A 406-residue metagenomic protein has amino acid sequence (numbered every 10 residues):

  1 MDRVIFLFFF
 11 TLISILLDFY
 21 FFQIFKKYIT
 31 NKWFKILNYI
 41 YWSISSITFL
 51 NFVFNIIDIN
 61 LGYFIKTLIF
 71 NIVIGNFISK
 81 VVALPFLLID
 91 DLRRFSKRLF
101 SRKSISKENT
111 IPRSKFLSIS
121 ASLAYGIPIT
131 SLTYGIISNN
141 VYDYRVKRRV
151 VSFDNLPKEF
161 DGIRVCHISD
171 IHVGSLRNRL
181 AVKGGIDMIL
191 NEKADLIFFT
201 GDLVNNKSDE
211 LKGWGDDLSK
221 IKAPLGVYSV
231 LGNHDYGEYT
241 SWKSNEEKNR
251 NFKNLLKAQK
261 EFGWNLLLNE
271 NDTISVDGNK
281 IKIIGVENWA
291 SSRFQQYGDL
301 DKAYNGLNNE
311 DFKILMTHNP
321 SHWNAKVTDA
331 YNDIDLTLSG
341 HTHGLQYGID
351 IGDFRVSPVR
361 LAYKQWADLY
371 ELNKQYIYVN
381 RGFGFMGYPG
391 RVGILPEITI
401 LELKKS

Functional and structural regions predicted by a protein language model:
M1-V141: Non-catalytic terminal accessory segments
L7, K97, I127-R164, L176-L180 (+1 more regions): C-terminal segment of N-terminal export signals and the immediately downstream linker at the start of the mature
L17-I29, P112-A124, R148-P157, G185-I197 (+2 more regions): Short, charge-rich amphipathic segments
S118-A121, P128-S152, R250-L268: A short, flexible N-terminal coil/short beta segment enriched in small residues
L156-S406: Soluble catalytic domains of enzymes that build or remodel membrane lipids, polysaccharides, and related
